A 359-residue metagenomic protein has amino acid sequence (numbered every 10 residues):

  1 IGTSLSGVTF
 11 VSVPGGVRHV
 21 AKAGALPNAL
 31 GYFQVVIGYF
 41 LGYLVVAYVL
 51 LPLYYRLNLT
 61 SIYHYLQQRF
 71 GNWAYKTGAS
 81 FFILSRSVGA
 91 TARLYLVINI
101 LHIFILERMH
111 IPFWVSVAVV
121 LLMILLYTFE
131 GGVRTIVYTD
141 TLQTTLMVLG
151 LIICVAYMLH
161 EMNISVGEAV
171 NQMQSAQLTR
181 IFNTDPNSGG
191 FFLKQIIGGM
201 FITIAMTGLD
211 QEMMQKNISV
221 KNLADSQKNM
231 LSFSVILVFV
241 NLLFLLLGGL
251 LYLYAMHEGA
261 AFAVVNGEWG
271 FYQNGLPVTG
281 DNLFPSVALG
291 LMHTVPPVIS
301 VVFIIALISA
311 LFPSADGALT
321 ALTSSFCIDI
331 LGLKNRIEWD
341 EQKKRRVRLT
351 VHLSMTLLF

Functional and structural regions predicted by a protein language model:
I1-V11, T128-G131, T144, G150: Membrane-interface "cap" regions at the ends of multi-pass membrane proteins
I1-V13, L237, N241, M355-F359: A generic, lipid-embedded transmembrane alpha helix
G2, A29-F129, G198-M206, S309-D316: Helix-loop-helix module between adjacent transmembrane segments
S12-I37, Q67, P112-F113, T145-V301: Loop-to-helix junctions at membrane interfaces in multi-pass transport proteins
L59-Q67, G131-L142, L209-L245, S314 (+3 more regions): Hydrophobic, small-residue-rich membrane helices and short re-entrant helix-turn-helix hairpins that build
N72-K76, S87, A118, S324-F359: Loop-to-transmembrane helix boundary motifs in multi-pass membrane proteins
P277-F312, D316, L333-V347: Membrane-embedded translocation segments of transport machinery
